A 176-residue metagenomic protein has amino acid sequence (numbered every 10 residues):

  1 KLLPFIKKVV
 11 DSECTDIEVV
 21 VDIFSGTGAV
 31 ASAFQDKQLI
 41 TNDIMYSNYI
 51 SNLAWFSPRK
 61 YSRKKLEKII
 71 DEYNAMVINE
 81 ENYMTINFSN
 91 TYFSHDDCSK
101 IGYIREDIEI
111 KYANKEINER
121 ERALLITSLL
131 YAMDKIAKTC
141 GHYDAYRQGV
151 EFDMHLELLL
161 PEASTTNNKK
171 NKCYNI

Functional and structural regions predicted by a protein language model:
K1-F24, A29-D36, P58: S-adenosyl-L-methionine
K1-L2, D96, K100, C173: Soluble or luminal CAZymes and related metallo-dependent hydrolases
V21, I40-N42, Y174: Hydrophobic/aromatic beta-strand patches that form the interior of the parallel beta-sheet core in alpha/beta enzyme
Q38-I40, I44-T165: Class I S-adenosyl-L-methionine-dependent methyltransferase module
E162-I176: Conserved mid-sequence domains
